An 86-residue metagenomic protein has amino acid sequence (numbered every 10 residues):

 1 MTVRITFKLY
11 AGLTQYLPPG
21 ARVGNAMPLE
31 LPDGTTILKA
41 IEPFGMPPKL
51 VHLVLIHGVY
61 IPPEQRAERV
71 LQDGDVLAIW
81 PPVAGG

Functional and structural regions predicted by a protein language model:
M1-G85: Ubiquitin-like/PB1-type beta-grasp interaction modules and other compact soluble beta-rich domains
